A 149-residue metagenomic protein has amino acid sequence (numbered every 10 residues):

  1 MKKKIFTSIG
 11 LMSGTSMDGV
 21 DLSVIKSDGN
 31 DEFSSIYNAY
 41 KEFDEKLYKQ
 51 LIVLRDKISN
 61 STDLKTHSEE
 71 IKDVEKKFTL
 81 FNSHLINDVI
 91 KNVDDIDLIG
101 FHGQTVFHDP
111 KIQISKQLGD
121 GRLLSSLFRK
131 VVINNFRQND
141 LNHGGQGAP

Functional and structural regions predicted by a protein language model:
M1-P149: Short acidic/glycine-rich loops and adjacent helix/strand connectors that line catalytic pockets where negatively
